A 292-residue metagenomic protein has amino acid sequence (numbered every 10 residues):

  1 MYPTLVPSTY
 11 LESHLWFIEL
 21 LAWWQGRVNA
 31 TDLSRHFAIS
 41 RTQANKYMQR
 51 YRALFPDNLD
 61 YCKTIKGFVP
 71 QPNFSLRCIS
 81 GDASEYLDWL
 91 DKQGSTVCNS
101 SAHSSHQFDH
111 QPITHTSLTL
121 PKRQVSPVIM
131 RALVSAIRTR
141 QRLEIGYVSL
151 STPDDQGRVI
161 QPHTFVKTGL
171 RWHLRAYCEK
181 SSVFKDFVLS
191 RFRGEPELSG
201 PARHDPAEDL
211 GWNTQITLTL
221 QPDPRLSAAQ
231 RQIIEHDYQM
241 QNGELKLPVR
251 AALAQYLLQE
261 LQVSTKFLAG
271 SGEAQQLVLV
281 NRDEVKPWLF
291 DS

Functional and structural regions predicted by a protein language model:
M1-S80, L220, G272-S292: Short, basic/aromatic recognition patches that contact phosphate-bearing ligands
W16-L20, E85-W89, A252-V263: Short, hydrophobic/amphipathic alpha-helical patches that form generic packing surfaces within helical domains
L54, E195, E260-S264: Conserved short hydrophobic interaction patches
I65-G67, R142, R171, E244: A generic structural signal for beta-strand entry/edge sites
P70-E144, E260, F267-G270: Bulky hydrophobic/aromatic content
H110-P224, A229: Core beta-strand-centered patch of the WYL/Sm-like small regulatory domain
N213-S292: Polybasic (Lys/Arg-rich)
